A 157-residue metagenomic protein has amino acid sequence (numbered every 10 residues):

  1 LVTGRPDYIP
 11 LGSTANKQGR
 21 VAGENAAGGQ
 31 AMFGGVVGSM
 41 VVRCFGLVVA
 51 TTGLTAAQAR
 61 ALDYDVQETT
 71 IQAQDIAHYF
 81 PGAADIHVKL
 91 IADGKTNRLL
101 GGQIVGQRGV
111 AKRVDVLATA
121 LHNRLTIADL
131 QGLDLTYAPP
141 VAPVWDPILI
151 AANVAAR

Functional and structural regions predicted by a protein language model:
L1-A57, P140-R157: A conserved FAD-binding loop/helix module that cradles the flavin
F45-T52, R60-R157: Flexible, glycine-rich terminal cap/loop adjacent to redox cofactors in electron-transfer oxidoreductases
